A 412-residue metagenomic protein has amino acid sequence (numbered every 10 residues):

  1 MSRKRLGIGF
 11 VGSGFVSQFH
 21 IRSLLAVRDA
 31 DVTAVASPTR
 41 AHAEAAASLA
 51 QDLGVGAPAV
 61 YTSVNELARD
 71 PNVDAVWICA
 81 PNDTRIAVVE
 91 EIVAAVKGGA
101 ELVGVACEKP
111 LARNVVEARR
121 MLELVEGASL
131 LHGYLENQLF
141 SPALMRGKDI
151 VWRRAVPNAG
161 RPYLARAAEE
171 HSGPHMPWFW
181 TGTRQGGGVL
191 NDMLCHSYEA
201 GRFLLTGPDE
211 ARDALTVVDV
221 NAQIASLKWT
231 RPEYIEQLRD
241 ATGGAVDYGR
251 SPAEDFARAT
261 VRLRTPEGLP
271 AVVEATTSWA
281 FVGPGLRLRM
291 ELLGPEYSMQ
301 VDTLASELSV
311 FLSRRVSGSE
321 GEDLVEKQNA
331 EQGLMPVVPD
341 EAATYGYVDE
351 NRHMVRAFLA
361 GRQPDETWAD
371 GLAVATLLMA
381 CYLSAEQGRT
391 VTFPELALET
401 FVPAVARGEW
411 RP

Functional and structural regions predicted by a protein language model:
M1-L53: N-terminal Rossmann-like dinucleotide-binding module
A50-V55, V93-G104, R153-N158, L205-A214 (+1 more regions): Alpha-helix termini
G56-E126, A143: Beta-loop-alpha module in the N-terminal Rossmann-like domain of NAD(P)-dependent dehydrogenases, especially those
C79, T276-T277, E291-G294: Short, well-ordered coil/turn residues at beta-beta hairpins and beta-strand->alpha-helix junctions within
C107-P177, S197-Y198: A contiguous active-site-proximal alpha/beta segment in oxidoreductase catalytic domains
N158-Y163, L383-P412: C-terminal capping/lid region of NAD(P)-dependent oxidoreductase domains
P177-G285, A369: Rossmann-like dinucleotide-binding domain that binds NAD(P)(H)
L227-R250, R258-T260, R264-E267, L288-A369 (+2 more regions): C-terminal glycine/acidic-rich active-site capping loop/insertion
